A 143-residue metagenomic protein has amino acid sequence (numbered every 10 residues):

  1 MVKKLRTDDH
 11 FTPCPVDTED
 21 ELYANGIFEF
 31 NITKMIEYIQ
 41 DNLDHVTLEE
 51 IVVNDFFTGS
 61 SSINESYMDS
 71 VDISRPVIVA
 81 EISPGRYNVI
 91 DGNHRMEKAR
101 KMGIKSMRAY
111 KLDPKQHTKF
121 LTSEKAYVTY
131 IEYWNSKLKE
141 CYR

Functional and structural regions predicted by a protein language model:
M1-K34, K105-R143: Surface-exposed, charge/polar-rich loops and edge strands
T33-I90, R100-K101: Short alpha-helix boundary/capping and kink motifs at helix termini
S74-V128: A short, basic-hydrophobic beta/loop patch
